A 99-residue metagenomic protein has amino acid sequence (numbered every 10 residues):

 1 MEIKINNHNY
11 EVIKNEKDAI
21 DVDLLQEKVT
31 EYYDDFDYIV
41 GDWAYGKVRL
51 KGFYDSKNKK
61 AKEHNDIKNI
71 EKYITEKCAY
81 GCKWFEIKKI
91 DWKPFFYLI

Functional and structural regions predicted by a protein language model:
M1-Y45: N-terminal leader/targeting segments and the first structural element of proteins
N9-E16, N58-A61, I90-D91: Compositionally biased, intrinsically disordered or flexible polar/acidic segments
I13, K51, E86-K88: Residues in well-ordered beta-strands of folded domains
A19, D23, K60-N65: Ordered, soluble secondary-structure elements with a strong preference for glycine-centered loop motifs and nearby
V29-Y33, V40, Y54, I70-I74 (+2 more regions): Amphipathic alpha-helical interface segments used for dimerization/assembly
D42-S56: Short, structured protein-protein interaction patches enriched in aromatics and acidic/basic residues, typified by
R49, K57-K60, P94-F95: Eukaryotic short linear interaction motifs
K62-I99: Helix-rich interaction surfaces within compact, conserved domain-sized segments that mediate assembly or partner
